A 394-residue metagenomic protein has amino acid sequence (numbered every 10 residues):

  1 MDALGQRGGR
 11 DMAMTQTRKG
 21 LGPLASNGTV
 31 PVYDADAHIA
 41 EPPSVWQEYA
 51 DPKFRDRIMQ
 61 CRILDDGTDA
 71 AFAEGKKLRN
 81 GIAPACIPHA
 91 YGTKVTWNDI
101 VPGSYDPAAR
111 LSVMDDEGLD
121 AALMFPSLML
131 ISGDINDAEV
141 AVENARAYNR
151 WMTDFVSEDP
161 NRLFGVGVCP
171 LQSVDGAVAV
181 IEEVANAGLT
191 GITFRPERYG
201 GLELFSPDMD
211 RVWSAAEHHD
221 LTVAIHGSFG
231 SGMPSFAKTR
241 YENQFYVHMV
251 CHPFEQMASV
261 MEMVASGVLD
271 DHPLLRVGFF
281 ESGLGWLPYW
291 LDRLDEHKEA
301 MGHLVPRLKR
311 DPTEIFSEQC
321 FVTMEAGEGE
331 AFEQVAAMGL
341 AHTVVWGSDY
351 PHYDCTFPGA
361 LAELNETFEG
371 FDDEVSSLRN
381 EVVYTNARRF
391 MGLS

Functional and structural regions predicted by a protein language model:
L4-Y33, S44-T93, W97-V101, D106-A121 (+9 more regions): Mid-to-C-terminal alpha-helical segments outside catalytic/metal-binding sites
Y33-A40, V223-S228: Histidine-centered catalytic micro-motifs
A37-H38, S348-Y350: Active-site metal-binding loops of divalent metal-dependent hydrolases
K94-P102, S112-D134, R162-P170, T190-F194: Divalent metal-dependent hydrolysis catalytic cores, especially in the metallo-beta-lactamase
I100-A108, R146, R150, L202-W213: Aromatic- and glycine-enriched glycan-recognition loops and surfaces that form the carbohydrate-binding subsites
G133-N136, M249: Short acidic, glycine/proline-rich loop/turn micro-motifs
D137-A141, E363: Short glycine-enriched, charge-decorated loop/helix-capping segments at active-site entrances that position
E143, S157-F164, C169, S173-D175 (+1 more regions): Catalytic pocket-lining loop regions of alpha/beta-barrel enzymes, especially the amidohydrolase/enolase/GH5 lineages
